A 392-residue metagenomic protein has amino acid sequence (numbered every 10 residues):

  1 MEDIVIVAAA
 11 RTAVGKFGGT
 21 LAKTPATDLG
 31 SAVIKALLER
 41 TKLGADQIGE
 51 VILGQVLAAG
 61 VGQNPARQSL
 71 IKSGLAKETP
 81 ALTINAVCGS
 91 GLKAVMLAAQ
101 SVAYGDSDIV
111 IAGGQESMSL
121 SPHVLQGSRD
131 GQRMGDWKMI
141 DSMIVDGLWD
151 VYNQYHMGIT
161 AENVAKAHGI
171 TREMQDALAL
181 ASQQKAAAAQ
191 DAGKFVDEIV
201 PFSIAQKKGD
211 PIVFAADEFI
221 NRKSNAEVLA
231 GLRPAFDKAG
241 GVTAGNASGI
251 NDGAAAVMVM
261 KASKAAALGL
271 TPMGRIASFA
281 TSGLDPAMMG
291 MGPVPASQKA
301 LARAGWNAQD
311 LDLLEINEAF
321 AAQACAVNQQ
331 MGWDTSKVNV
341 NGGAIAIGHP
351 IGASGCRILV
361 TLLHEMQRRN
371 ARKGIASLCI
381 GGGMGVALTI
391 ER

Functional and structural regions predicted by a protein language model:
M1-T24, A36, A226-M291, P295 (+4 more regions): Condensing-enzyme catalytic core mediating Claisen C-C bond formation in acyl metabolism
M1-V61, P65-S73, P80, T160-R172 (+5 more regions): Conserved active-site "lid/cap" helical segment
R11-T12, A22-A32, R40, M174-A267 (+1 more regions): N-terminal extracellular/periplasmic Venus flytrap/periplasmic-binding protein-like
D46-G54, P80-N85, V110-Q115, M174-A181 (+5 more regions): Beta-strand segments within the central parallel beta-sheet cores of soluble alpha/beta enzyme folds
Q55-I109, Y152-H156, K223-G249, Q330-R357 (+2 more regions): Conserved catalytic cysteine-centered active-site region of acyl-thioester-dependent Claisen-condensing enzymes
A86-E116, I159, A165-K194, A256-S263 (+3 more regions): Active-site-proximal alpha-helical scaffold in enzymes
I109-N163: Flexible glycine-/small-residue-enriched beta->alpha junction loops that bind anionic phosphate/pyrophosphate groups
I159-E162, F195-E198, Q206-K207, A277-A346: Active-site pocket-lining segment
